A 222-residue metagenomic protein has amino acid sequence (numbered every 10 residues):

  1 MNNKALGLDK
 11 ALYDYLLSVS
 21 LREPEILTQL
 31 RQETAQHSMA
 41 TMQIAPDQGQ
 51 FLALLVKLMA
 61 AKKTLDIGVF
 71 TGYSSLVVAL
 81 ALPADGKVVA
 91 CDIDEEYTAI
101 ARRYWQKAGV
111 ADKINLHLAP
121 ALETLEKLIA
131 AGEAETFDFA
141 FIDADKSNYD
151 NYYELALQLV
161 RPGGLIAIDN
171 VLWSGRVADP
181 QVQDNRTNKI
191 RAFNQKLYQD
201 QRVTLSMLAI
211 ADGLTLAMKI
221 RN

Functional and structural regions predicted by a protein language model:
M1-F141, K146-A167, V171-N222: A short alpha-helical cap/connector motif
